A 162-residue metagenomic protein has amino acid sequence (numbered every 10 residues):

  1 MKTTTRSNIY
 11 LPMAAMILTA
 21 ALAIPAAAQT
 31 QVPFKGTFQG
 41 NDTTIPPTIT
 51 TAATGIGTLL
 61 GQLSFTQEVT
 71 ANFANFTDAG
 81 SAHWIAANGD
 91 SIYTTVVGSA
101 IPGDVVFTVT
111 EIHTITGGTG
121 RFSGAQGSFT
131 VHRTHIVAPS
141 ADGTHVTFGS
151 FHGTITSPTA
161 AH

Functional and structural regions predicted by a protein language model:
K2-A14: Bacterial N-terminal signal peptides that target proteins for export
P12-A23: Bacterial N-terminal signal peptides
A27-H162: Beta-strand-enriched cores of mature, soluble protein domains
